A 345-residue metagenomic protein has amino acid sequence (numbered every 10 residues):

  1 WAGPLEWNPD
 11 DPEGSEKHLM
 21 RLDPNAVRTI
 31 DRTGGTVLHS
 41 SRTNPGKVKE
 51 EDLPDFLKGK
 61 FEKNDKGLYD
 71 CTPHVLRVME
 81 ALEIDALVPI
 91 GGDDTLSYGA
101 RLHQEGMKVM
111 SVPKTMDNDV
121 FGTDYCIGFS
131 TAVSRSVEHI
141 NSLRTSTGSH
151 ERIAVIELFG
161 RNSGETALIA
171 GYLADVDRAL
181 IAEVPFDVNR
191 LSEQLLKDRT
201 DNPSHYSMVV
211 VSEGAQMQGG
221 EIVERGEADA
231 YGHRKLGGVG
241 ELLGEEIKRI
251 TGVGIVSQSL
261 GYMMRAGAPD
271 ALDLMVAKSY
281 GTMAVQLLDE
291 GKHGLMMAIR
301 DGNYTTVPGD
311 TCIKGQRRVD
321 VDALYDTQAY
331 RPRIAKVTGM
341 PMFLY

Functional and structural regions predicted by a protein language model:
W1-A81: Glycine-rich nucleotide/cofactor/substrate-binding loop typically near the N-terminus or early in the first domain
W1-D11, K49-E51, Y98-H103, V120-Y125 (+5 more regions): Short acidic, glycine/serine/threonine-rich loops at helix termini
W1-P24, G106-L143: Glycine/threonine-rich beta-strand-loop-alpha-helix active-site module that forms ligand/phosphate-binding
W1-P4, R42-T43, G92-T95, M107 (+6 more regions): Short, ordered loop/turn segments at secondary-structure junctions
V37, I153-V155, M296: Conserved hydrophobic/aromatic beta-strand scaffold that supports enzyme active sites
G67-C71, R77-V78, L82, A86-G91 (+3 more regions): Accessory alpha-helical/coil subdomains and C-terminal extensions that flank or cap enzyme catalytic cores
Y231-Y345: C-terminal non-catalytic interaction/assembly regions of soluble proteins
